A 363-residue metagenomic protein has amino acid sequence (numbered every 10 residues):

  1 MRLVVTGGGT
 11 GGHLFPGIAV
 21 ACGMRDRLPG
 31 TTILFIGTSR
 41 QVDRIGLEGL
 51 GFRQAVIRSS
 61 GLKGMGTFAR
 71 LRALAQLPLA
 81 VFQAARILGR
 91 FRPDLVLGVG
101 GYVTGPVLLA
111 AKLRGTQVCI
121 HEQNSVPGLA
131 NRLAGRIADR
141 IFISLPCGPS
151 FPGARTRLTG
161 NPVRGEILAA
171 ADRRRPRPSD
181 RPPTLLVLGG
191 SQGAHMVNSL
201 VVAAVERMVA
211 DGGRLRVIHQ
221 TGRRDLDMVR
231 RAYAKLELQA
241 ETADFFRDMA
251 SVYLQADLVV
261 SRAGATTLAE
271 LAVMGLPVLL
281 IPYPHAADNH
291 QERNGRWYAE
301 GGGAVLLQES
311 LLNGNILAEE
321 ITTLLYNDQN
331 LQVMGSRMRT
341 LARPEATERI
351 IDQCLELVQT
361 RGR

Functional and structural regions predicted by a protein language model:
L3-G8, G30-Q76, R223-D225, S310: Conserved nucleotide-sugar phosphate-binding/catalytic loop shared by glycosyltransferases and other
T31, R53, K112-D172: Active-site-proximal region of nucleotide-activated glycan assembly enzymes, centered on histidine/acidic-rich loops
I36, Q41-V42, G46, L50 (+4 more regions): Donor-nucleotide binding loops and adjacent catalytic segments primarily of GT-B fold Leloir glycosyltransferases
G66-L95: An amphipathic, basic-hydrophobic alpha-helix
P93-L95, L238, L254-A269, L276-P277: Acidic donor-binding loop of glycosyltransferase active sites
S261, P277-D288: Short hydrophobic beta-strand element within catalytic cores of glycosyltransferases and related nucleotide-activated
N330-P344: A short, well-ordered alpha-helix in the C-terminal region of glycosyltransferases
R343-R363: C-terminal alpha-helical cap of glycosyltransferases
